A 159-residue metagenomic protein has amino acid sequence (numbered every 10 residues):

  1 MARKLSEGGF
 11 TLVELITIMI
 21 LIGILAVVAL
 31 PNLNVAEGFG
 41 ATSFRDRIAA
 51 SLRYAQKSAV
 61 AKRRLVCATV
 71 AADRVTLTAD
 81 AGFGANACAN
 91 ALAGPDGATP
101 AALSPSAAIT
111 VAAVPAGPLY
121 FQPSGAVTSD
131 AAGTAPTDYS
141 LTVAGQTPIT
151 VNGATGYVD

Functional and structural regions predicted by a protein language model:
M1-L33: N-terminal single-pass transmembrane signal-anchor helix
F10-V13, I18, A55, L65-C67 (+1 more regions): Hydrophobic/basic alpha-helical segments enriched in Actinobacteria
G38-C67: Membrane-proximal N-terminal amphipathic helix
Q56, C67, G117-P118, Q122-L141: Short linear motifs in intrinsically disordered
A61, A71, T142-A144: A short, compositionally biased micro-patch
V66-S124, Q146-V151, V158-D159: Type IV pilin-like appendage domain
A108, S129-A154: Short, conserved structural patches
